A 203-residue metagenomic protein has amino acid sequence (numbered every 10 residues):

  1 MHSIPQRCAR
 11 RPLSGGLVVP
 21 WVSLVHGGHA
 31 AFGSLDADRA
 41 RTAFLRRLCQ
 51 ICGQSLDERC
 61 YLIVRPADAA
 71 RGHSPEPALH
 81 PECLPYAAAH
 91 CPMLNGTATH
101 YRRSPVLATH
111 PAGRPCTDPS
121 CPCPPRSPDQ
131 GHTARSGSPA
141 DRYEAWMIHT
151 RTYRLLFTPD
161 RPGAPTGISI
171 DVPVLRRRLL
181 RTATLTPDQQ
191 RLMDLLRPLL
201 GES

Functional and structural regions predicted by a protein language model:
L24-D38, Y61-P66: Short Cys/His-rich Zn2+-coordinating modules
T42-L48, H73-E76: Short metal-coordination and nucleic-acid-contact micro-motifs, chiefly zinc-binding Cys/His arrays
C49-G53, H80: Short cysteine-rich clusters marking metal-coordination/redox-active sites
C52-S55, Y86: Cys/His-rich metal-chelating microdomains
L56-R59, A89: Short, non-ligating residues that shape and space the ligands of small metal-coordination modules and catalytic
R65-P77: Short linker/helix segments within small regulatory modules
P77-T99: Short metal-binding segments enriched for Cys and/or His
P92-S203: Intrinsically disordered, low-complexity, charge-dense segments enriched in Lys/Arg and Glu/Asp interspersed
